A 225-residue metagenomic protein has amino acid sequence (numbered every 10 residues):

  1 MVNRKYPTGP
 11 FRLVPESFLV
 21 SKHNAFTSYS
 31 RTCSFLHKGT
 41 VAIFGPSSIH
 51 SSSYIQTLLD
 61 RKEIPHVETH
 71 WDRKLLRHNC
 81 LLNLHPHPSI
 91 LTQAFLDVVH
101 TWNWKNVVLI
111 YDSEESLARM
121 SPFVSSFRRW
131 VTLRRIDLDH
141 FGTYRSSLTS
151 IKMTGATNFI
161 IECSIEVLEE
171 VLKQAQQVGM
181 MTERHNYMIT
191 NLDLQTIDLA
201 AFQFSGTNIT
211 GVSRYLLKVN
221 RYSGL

Functional and structural regions predicted by a protein language model:
M1-P15: Signal peptide-proximal N-terminal region of secreted/periplasmic/extracellular or secretory-lumen proteins
R4, I49, R119-D139, R145-N158 (+2 more regions): N-terminal extracellular/periplasmic ectodomains of secretory-pathway proteins
V14, F18-A42, D97-V98, T143-G155: Short, well-structured alpha-helical segments in soluble
N24-A25, P88-T92, D137-F141, L168: A conditional alpha-helix N-cap/helix-loop micro-motif detector
T27-S30, H50-Y54, Q93-A94, Y144-R145 (+1 more regions): Short alpha-helical segments and helix-capping/turn motifs at coil-helix boundaries
H37-I136, V178-G211: Extracytoplasmic ligand/sensor domains, especially the bilobed periplasmic-binding protein
E68, R77, L81, H140-K152 (+1 more regions): Immunoglobulin-superfamily Ig-like beta-sandwich domains in protein ectodomains
S164-V167, Y215-L225: Extracellular/periplasmic ligand-binding modules, especially the Venus flytrap/periplasmic-binding
